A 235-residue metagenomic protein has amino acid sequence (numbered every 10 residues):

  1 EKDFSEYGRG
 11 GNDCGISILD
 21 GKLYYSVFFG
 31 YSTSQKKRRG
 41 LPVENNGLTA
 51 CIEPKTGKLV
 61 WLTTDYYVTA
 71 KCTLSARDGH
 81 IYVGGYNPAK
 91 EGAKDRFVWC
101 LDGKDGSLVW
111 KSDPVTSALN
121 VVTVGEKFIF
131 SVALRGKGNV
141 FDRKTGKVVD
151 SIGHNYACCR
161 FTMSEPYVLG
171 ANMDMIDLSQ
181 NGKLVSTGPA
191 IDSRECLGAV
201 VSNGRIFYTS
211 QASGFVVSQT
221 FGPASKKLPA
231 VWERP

Functional and structural regions predicted by a protein language model:
E1-P235: Secretory-pathway ectodomains
